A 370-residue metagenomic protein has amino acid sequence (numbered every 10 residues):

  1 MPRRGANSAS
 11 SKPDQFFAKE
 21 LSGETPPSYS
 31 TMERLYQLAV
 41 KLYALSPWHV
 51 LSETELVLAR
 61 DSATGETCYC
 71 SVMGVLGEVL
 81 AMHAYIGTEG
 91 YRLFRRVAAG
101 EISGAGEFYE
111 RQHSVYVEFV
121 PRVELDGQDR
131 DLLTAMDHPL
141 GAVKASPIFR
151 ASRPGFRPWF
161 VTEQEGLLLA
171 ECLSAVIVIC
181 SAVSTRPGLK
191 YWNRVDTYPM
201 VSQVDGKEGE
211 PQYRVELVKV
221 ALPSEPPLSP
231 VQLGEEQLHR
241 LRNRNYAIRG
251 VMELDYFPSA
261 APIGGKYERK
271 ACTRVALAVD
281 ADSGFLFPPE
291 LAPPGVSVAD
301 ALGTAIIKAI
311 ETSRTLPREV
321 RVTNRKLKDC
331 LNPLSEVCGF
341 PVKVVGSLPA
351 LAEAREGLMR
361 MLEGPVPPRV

Functional and structural regions predicted by a protein language model:
P2-A276, A281-V370: Secondary-structure boundary/capping micro-motif
